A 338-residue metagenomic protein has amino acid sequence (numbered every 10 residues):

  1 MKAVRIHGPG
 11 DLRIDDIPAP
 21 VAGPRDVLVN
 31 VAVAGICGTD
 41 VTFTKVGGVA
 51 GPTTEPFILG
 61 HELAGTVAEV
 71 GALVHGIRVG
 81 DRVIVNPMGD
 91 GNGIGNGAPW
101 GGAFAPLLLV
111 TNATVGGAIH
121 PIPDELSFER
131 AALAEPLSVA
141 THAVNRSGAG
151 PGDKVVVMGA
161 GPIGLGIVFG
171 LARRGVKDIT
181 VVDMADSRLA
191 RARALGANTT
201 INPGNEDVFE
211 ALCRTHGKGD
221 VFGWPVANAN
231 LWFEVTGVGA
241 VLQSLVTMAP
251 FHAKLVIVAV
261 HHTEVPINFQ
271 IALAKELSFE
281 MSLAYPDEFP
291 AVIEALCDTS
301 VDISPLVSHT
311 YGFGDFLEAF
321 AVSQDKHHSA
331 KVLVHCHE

Functional and structural regions predicted by a protein language model:
P18-A34, G47-G89, T114, P123: Glycine-rich beta-strand-centered segment in the early N-terminal region that forms part of a ligand/cofactor-binding
E62, D81-R82, L107, H142 (+3 more regions): Residue-level marker of beta-strand positions
A68, T180, V256, E280: Conserved beta-strand positions in the Rossmann-like core of class I SAM-dependent methyltransferases
G89-M158: NAD(P)H dinucleotide-binding glycine-rich loop of Rossmann-like/cofactor-binding domains, especially the beta1-alpha1
S127-E210: Mid-domain Rossmann-like dinucleotide-binding core that forms the NAD(H)/NADP(H) cofactor-binding site
S147, L195-S278: Glycine-rich cofactor phosphate-binding loops and adjacent beta1-alpha1 units of small-molecule cofactor enzyme domains
M184-A185, H261, Y285: Residues in the short beta-alpha loop(s) of Rossmann-like NAD(P)-binding domains
D220, G239, Q243-T247, P286-E338: C-terminal hydrophobic helical "lid"/dimerization subdomain of Rossmann-like NAD(P)H-dependent oxidoreductases
